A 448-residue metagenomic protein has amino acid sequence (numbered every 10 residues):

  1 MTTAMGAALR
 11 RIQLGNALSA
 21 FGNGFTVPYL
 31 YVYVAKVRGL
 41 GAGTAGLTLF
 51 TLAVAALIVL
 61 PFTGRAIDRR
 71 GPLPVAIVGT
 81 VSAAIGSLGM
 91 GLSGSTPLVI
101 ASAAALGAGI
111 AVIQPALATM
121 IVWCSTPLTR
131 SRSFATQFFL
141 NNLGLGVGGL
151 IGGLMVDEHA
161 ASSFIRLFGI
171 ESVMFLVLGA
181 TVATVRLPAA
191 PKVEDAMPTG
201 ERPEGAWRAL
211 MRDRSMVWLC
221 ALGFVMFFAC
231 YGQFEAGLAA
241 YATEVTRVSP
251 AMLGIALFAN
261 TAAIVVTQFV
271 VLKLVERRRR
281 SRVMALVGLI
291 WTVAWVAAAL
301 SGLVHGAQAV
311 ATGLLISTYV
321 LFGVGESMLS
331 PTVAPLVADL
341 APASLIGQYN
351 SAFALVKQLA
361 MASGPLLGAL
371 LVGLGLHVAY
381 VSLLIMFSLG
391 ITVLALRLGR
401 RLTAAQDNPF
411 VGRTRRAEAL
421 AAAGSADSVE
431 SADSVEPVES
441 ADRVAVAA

Functional and structural regions predicted by a protein language model:
M1-L9, L187-L222, G412-G424, A445: Juxtamembrane intracellular "pre-TM" segments in multi-pass secondary transporters
T3-V54, V217-L257: Helix-loop boundary and gating motifs at the non-cytosolic
G39, G71, L92-P97, R247 (+1 more regions): Helix-breaking motifs and short loop linkers at transmembrane-helix boundaries and internal kinks in secondary membrane
L57-G94: Conserved MFS/SLC helix-loop-helix module at the cytosolic interface between two early adjacent transmembrane helices
V59-G71, V156, V266-S281, V372: Helix-to-loop junctions at the C-terminal end of transmembrane segments in multipass secondary transporters
P74-G89, R282-A298: Structural signature of the two symmetry-related core transmembrane helices
S102-L143: Cytoplasmic helix-loop-helix junction between adjacent transmembrane helices in 12-TM secondary transporters
G153, V173-E194, V393-G399: C-terminal membrane-cytosol helix-exit motif in multi-pass small-molecule transporters
